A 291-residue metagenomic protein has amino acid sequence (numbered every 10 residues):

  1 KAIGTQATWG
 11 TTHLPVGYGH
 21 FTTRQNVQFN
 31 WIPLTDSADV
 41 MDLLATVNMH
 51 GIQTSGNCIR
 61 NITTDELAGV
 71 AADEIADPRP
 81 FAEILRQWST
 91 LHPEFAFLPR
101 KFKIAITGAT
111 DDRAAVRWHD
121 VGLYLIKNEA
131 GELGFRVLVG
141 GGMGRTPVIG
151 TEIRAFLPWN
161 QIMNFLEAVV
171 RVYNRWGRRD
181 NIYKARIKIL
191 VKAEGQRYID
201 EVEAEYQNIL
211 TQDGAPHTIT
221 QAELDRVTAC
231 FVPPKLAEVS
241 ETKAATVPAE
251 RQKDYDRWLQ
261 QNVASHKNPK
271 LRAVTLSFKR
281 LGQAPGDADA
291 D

Functional and structural regions predicted by a protein language model:
K1-D291: Peripheral terminal and linker regions in Fe-S/redox and tRNA-modifying enzymes
